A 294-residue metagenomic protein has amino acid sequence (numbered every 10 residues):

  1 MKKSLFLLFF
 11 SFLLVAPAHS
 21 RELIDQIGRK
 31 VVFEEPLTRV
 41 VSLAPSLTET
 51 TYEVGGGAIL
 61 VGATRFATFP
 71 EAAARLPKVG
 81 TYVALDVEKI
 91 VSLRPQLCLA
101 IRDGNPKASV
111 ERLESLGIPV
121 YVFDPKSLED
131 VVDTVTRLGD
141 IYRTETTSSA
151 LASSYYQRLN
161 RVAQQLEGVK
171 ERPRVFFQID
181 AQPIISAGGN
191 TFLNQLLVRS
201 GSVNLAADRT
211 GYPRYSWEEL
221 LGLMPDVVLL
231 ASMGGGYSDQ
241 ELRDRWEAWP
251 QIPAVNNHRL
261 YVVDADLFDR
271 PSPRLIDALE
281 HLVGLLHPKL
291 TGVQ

Functional and structural regions predicted by a protein language model:
S4-V15: Bacterial N-terminal signal peptides
R21-L23, R29-K30, Q96-L97, K107-I185 (+3 more regions): Extracytoplasmic substrate-binding proteins
T38-L93, L97-G104, D208, W249: A short, structured surface patch at a secondary-structure boundary
A44, R102-D103, I179, R209-Y212 (+3 more regions): Short secondary-structure boundary segments
G56, R75, L116-G117, S200 (+1 more regions): Short, structured coil segments at secondary-structure junctions
T64, N190-Y212, S232, Y261: His/Asp/Glu-enriched short active-site or ligand-binding loop at hydrolase and phosphoryl-transfer sites
V87-R94, L116, S216-M224: Short helices/loops that flank or line small-molecule/ion binding pockets
G104-S115, V227-R245: A ligand-binding cleft/hinge motif common to bilobed small-molecule-binding domains
